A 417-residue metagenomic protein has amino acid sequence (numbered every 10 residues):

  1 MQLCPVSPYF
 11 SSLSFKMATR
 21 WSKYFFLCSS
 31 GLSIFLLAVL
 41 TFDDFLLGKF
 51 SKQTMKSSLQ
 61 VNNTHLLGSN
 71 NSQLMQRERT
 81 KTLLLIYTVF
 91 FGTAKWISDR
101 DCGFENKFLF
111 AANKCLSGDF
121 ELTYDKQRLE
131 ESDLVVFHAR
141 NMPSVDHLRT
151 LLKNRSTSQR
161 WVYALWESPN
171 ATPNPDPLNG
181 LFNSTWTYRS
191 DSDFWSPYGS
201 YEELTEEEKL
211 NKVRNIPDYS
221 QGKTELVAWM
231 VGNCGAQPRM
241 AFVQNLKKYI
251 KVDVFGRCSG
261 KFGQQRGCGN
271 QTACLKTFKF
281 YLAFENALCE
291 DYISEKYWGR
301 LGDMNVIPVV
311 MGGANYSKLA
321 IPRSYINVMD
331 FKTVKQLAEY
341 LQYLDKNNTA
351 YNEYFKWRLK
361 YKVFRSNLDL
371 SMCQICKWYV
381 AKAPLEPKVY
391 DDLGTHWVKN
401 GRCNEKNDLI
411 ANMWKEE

Functional and structural regions predicted by a protein language model:
Q2-F137, N141-Y163, N174-W298, G302-E417: Pol beta-like nucleotidyltransferase catalytic core
E167-N170: A short, histidine- and acid-enriched strand-loop-helix "catalytic/donor-clamping" loop that lines the nucleotide-sugar
